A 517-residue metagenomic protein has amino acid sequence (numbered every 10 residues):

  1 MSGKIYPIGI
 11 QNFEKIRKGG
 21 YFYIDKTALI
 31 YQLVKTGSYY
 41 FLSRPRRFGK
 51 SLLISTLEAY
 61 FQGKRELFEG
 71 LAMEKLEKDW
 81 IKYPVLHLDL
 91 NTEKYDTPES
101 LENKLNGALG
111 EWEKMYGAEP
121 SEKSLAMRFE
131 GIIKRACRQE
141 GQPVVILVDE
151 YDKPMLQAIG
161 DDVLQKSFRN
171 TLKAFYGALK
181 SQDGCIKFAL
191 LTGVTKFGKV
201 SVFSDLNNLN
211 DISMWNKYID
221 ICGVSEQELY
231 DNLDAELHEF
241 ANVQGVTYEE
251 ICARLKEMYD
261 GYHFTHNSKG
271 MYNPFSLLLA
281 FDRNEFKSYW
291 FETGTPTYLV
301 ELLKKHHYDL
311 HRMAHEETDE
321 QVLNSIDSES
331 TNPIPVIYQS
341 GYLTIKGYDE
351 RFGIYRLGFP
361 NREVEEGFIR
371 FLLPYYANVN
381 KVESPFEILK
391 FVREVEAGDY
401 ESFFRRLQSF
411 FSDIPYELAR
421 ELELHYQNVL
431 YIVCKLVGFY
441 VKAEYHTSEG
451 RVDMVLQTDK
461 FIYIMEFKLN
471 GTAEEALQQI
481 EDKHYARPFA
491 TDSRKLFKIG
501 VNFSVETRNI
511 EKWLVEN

Functional and structural regions predicted by a protein language model:
M1-L422, V437: Phosphate-binding site recognition
A136-E140, V433-D459: Active-site metal-binding core of divalent-cation-utilizing nuclease and nuclease-like domains
V145, F461-Y463, F497: Structural motif
Q165-N170, L469-A486: Mg2+/Mn2+-dependent nuclease catalytic core
F175-Q182, P335-L343, Y431-F439, Q479-I499: Metal-dependent nuclease catalytic cores in nucleic-acid-processing enzymes, especially RNase H-like/related
L430, M454-L469, K483: Conserved catalytic cores of phosphodiester-cleaving nucleases, focusing on short active-site segments
R451, I462, N509: Short, mixed charged/polar active-site loops that provide acid/base catalysis or chelate metal/phosphate cofactors
P488, D492-N517: Domain-level recognition of nuclease-like catalytic cores that cleave nucleotide substrates
